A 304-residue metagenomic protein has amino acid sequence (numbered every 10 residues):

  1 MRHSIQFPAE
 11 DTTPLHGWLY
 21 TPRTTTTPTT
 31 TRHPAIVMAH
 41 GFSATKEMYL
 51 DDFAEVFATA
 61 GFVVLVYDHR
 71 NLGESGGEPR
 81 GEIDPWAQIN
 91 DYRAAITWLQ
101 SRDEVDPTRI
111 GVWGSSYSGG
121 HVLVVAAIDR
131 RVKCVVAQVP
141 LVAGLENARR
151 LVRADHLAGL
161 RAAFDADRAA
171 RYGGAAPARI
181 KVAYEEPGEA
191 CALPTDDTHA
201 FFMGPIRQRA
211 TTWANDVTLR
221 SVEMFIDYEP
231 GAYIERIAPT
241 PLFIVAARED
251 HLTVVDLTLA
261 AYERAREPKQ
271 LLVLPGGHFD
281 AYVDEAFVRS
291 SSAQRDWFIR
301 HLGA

Functional and structural regions predicted by a protein language model:
M1-T31: N-terminal cap/lid segment of alpha/beta-hydrolase-fold proteins
F42-E55, H69: The serine-hydrolase catalytic nucleophile loop
T45-K46, L72-G111, D284-S290: Catalytic nucleophile-loop/oxyanion-hole region of alpha/beta-hydrolase and closely related hydrolase-like folds
V56-G76: Conserved alpha/beta-hydrolase
L123-P205: Alpha/beta-hydrolase-fold enzymes
I237-A238, I244-A246: Short beta-strand/loop motif that positions the catalytic acidic residue of the alpha/beta-hydrolase fold
H251-L257: Conserved alpha/beta-hydrolase "acid-adjacent" motif
P275-A304: Catalytic active-site module of serine/aspartate enzymes centered on a nucleophile-bearing elbow/loop
